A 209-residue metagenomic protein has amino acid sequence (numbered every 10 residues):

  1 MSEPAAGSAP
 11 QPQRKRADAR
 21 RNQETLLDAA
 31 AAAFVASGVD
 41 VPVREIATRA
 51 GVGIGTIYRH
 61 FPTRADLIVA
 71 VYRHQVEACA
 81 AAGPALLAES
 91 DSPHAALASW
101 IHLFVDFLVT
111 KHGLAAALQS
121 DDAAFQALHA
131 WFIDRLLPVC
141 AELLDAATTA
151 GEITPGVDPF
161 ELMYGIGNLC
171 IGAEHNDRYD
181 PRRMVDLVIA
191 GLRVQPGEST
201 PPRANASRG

Functional and structural regions predicted by a protein language model:
M1-R49, D66: Basic, helix-initiating cap at the start of DNA-binding domains
G38-V39, R59, T154: Helix-turn-helix/winged-helix DNA-binding modules
G51-F61: Short hydrophobic/aromatic patch on the recognition helix
T63-I68, C79: Short amphipathic alpha-helical segment with a characteristic S/N-K-E followed by hydrophobic residues
A70, A81-T110, F125: Hydrophobic alpha-helical connector segments
E77, T110, A124-E152, V157-Y179 (+1 more regions): Amphipathic alpha-helical packing segments from all-alpha helical-bundle domains
A116-F125, R203-N205: Short linear capping/connector segments at secondary-structure termini
H175-N176, R182-G197, A206-R208: Conserved NTP phosphate-binding and transfer environment spanning the P-loop NTPase/kinase superfamily
